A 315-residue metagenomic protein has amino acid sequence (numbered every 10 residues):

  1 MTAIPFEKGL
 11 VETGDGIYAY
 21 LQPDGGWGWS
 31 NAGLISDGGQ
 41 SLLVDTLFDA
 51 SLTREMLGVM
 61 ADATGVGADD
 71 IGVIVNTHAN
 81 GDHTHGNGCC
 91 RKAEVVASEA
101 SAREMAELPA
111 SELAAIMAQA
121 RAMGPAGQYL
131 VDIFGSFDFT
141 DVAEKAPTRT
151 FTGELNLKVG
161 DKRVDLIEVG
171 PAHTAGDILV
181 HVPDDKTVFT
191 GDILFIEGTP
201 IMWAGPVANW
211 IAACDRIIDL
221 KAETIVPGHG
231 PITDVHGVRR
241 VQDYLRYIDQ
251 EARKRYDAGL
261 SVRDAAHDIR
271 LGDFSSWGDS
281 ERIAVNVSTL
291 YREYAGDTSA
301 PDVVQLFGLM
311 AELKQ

Functional and structural regions predicted by a protein language model:
A3-E12: Short, exposed beta-strand/loop patches in secreted or surface proteins that constitute
V11-D62, I178-G191: Conserved beta-strand hairpin/beta-sheet module of binuclear metal-dependent hydrolase folds, prominently
T13-Y18, F134-T140, G160-L166: Short Pro/Gly-enriched beta-strand edge/turn motifs at strand-loop
G16, I35, D45, M60 (+10 more regions): Divalent metal-coordination and catalytic microenvironments
Y20-G28, E107-M117, E197-V207: Acidic/histidine-rich helix-loop elements that form or flank divalent-metal/phosphate-binding sites at the catalytic
Q40-L42, T46-S51, N156, R163-K254: Metallo-beta-lactamase
L52, G58-R149, N156, A175: Active-site HxH/HxHxD metal-binding segment of metal-dependent hydrolases
D257-Q315: C-terminal regulatory/interaction regions
